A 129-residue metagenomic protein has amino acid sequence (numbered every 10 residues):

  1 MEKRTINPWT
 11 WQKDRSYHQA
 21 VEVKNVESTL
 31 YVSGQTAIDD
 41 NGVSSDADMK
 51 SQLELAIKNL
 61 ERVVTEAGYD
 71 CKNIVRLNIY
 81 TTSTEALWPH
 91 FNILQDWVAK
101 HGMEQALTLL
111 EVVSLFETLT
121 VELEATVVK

Functional and structural regions predicted by a protein language model:
M1-K58, R62-V75, T81-K129: N-terminal presequence-like segments and the immediate start of the first folded domain
